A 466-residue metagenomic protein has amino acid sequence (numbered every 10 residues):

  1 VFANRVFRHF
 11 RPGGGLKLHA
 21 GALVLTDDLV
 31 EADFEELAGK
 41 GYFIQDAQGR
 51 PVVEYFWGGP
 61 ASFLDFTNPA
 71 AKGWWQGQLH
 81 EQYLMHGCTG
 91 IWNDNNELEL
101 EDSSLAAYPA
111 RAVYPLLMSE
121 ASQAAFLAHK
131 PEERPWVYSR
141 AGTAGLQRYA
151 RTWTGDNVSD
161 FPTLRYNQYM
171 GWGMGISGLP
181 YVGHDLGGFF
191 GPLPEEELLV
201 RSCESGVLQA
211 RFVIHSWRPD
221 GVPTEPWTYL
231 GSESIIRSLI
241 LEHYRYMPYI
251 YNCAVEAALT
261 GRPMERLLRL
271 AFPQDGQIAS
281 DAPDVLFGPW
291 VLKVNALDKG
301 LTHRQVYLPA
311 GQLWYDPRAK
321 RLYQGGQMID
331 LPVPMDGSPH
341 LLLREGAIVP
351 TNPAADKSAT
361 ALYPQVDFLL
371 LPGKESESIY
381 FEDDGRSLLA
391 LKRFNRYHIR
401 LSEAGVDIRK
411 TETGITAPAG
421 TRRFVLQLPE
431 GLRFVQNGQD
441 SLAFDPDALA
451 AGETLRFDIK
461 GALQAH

Functional and structural regions predicted by a protein language model:
V1-S338: Catalytic-domain carbohydrate-binding cleft regions of carbohydrate-active enzymes
P289-W290, T302, A404-V406, D440 (+1 more regions): Beta-strand-connecting loop/turn residues
I329, L442, E453-L455: Short strand-edge motifs at loop-to-beta-strand transitions and within beta-strands of extracellular beta-rich domains
P332-P334, P446-A451: Short proline/glycine- and polar residue-rich coil/turn motifs
L343-Q439, G461-L463: Accessory, solvent-exposed terminal regions and/or long lumenal/extracellular loops of proteins
Q436-A448: Solvent-exposed serine/threonine-rich low-complexity stretches and specific carbohydrate-binding patches
G452-H466: Surface-exposed interaction regions enriched in Ser/Thr/Asp/Glu that occur as long low-complexity tracts or repetitive
